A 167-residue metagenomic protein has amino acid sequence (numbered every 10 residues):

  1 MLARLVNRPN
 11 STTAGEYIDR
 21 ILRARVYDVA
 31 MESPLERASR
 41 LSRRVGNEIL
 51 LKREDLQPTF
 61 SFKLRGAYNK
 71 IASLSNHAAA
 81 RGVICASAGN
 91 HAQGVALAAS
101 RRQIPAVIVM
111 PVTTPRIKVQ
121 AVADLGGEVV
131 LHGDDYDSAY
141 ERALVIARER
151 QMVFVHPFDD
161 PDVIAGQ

Functional and structural regions predicted by a protein language model:
M1-Q167: PLP-dependent amino-acid enzyme catalytic core
